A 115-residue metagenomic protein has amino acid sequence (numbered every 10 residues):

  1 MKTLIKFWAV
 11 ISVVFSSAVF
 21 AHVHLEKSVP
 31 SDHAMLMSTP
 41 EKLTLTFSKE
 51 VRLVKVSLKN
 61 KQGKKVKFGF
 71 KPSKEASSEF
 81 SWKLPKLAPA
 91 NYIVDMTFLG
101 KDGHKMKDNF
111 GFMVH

Functional and structural regions predicted by a protein language model:
M1-T3, F20-V23, H115: Absolute protein N-terminus
K2-V10: Sec-dependent signal peptide recognition, specifically the positively charged N-region followed immediately by
S16-A18: N-terminal signal peptide c-region/cleavage motif recognized by signal peptidases
F20-V54: N-terminal non-catalytic regions of secreted/periplasmic and cell-surface proteins
S38, T46-M113: Acidic, low-complexity Ser/Thr/Gly/Pro-rich repeat segments typical of extracellular/periplasmic and surface-exposed
